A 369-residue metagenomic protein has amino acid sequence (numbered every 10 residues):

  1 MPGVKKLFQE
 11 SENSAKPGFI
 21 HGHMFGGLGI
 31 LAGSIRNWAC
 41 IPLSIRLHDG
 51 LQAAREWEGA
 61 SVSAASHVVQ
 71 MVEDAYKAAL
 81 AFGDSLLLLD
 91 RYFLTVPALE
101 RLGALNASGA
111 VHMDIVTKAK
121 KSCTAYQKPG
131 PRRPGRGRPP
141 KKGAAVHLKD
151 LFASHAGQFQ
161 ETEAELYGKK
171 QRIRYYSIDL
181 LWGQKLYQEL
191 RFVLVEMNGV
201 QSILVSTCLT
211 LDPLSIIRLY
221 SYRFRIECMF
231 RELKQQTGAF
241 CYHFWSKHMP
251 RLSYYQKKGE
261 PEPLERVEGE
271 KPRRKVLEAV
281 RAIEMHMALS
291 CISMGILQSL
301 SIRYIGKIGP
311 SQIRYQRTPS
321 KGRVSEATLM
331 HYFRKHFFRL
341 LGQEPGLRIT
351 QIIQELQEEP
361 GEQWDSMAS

Functional and structural regions predicted by a protein language model:
M1-S44, H48: Active-site-proximal, Lys/Arg-enriched surface segment that forms a nucleic-acid-binding/basic interface patch
I35, A39-S369: Single, function-defining residue in the core of a domain
